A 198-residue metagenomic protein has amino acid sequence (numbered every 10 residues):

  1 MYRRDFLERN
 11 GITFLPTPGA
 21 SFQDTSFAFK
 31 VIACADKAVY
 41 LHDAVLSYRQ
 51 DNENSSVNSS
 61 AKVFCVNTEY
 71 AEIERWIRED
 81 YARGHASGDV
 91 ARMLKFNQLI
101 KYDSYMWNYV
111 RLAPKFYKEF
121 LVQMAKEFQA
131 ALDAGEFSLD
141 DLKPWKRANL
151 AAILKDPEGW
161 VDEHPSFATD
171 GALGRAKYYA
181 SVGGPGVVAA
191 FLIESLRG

Functional and structural regions predicted by a protein language model:
M1-S60: Conserved nucleotide-sugar donor-binding catalytic segment
D5-R9, K30, E72-R75, E79 (+1 more regions): Residue-level signal for well-ordered alpha-helical scaffold segments within enzymatic catalytic domains
F14, G84-S87, L139: Residue-level detector of short coil/turn "hinge" positions at structural boundaries
F29-I32, L94-N108: P-loop NTPase catalytic cores that bind/hydrolyze ATP
A35, S55-S56, Y70, A180-G184 (+1 more regions): Gram-positive cell-envelope targeting signals
D43-N52, N58-G84, K101-A134: Catalytic core of nucleotide-sugar-dependent glycosyltransferases
A86-N97, V122: Short, charged, amphipathic alpha-helical segments
V110-G198: Membrane-interface aromatic/basic loop that binds lipid-linked glycans or pyrophosphate carriers, typified by
